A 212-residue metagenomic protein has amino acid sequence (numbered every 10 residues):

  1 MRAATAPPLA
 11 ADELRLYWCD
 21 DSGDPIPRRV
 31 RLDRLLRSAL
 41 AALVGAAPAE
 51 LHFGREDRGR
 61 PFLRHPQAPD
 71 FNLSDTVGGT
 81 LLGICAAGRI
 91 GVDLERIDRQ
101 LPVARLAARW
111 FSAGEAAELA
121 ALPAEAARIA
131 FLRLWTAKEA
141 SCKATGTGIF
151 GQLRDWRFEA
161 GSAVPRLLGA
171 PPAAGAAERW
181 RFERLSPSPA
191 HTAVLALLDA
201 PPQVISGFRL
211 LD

Functional and structural regions predicted by a protein language model:
M1-D212: Core catalytic alpha/beta fold that binds nucleotide/phospho-ligands
